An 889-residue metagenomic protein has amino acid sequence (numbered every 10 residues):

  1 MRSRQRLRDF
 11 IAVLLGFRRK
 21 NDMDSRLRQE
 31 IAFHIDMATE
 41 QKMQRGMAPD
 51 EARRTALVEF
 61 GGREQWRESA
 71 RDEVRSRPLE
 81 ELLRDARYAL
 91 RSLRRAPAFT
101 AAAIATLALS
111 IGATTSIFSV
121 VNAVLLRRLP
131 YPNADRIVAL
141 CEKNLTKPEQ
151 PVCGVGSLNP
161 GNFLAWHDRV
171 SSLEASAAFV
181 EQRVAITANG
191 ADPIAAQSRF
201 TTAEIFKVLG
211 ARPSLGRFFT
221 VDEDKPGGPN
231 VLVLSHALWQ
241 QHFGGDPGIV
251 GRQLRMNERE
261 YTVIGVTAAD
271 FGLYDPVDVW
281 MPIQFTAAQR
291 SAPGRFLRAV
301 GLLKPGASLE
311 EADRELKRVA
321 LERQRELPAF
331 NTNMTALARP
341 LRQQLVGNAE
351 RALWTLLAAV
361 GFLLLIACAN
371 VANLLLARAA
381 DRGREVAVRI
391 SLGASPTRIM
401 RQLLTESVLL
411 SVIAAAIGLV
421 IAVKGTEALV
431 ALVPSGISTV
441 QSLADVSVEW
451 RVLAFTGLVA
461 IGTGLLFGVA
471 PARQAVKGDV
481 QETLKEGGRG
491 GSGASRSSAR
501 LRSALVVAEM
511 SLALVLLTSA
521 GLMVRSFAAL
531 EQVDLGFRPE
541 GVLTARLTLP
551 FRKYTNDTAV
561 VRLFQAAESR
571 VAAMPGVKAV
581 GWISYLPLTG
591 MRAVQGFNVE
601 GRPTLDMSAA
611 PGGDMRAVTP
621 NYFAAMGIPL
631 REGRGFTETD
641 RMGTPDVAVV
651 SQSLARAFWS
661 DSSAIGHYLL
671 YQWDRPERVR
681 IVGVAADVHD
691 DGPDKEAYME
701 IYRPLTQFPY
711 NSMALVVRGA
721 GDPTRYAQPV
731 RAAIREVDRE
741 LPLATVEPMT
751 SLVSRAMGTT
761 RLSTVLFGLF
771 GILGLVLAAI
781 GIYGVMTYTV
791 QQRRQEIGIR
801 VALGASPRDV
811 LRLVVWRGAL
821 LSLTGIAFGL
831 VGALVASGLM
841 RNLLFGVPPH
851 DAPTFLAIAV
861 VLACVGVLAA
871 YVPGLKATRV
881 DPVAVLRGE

Functional and structural regions predicted by a protein language model:
M1-A105, L302, R325, Q481-S495 (+3 more regions): Negatively charged linear elements and acidic catalytic determinants
Q5, D9, R183-V184, Q197-V221 (+7 more regions): Mid-to-C-terminal secondary-structure elements that act as membrane-proximal/extracytoplasmic interface segments
A70-A101, L341-V346, L374-R401, T405 (+2 more regions): Alpha-helical transmembrane segments of integral membrane proteins
P97-V124, R128, I366-C368, S411-A416 (+5 more regions): Short, strongly hydrophobic transmembrane alpha-helices
V120, A372, V408-T483, R525 (+1 more regions): Small-residue-rich transmembrane alpha-helices
V124-I137, K143-T146, G272, D278-A287 (+9 more regions): Short juxtamembrane loops and helix-capping segments at transmembrane helix boundaries of multi-pass membrane proteins
L129-R183, R295-V300, L530, D534-G596: Membrane-proximal extracellular/periplasmic loop immediately following the first transmembrane helix
A367-S411, I780-A819, I826, P873 (+1 more regions): Interfacial "coupling" helices/loops that link adjacent transmembrane helices in transporter permeases
